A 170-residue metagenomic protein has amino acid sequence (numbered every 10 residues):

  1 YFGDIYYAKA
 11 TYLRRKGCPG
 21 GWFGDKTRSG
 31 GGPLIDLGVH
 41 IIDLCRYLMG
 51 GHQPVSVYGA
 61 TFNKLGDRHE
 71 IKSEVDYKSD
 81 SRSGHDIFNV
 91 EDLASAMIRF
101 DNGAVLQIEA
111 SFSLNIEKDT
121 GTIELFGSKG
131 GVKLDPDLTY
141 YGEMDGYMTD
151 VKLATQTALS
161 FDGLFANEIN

Functional and structural regions predicted by a protein language model:
Y1-D86: Predominantly a Rossmann-like dinucleotide-binding segment in NAD(P)-dependent oxidoreductases
F2-Y6, D92, N102-L106: Short, well-ordered coil/turn segments that N-cap beta-strands
I5-A8, V57, Q107-A110, L134-D135: Beta-strand scaffold of nucleotide-dependent catalytic cores
C18-G20, D119-T122: Adenylate-forming
P33, L37, A94-A96, A104: Glycine/small-residue-rich pyrophosphate-binding loop that anchors the diphosphate of NDP-sugar donors
G51-Q53, R99-A104: Secondary-structure transition into beta-strands, especially the periplasmic turns and strand N-termini that construct
Y58, F62-V90, S95, R99-N102 (+2 more regions): C-terminal glycine/acidic-rich active-site capping loop/insertion
E109-E117: Glycine-rich phosphate/pyrophosphate-binding beta-alpha loops
